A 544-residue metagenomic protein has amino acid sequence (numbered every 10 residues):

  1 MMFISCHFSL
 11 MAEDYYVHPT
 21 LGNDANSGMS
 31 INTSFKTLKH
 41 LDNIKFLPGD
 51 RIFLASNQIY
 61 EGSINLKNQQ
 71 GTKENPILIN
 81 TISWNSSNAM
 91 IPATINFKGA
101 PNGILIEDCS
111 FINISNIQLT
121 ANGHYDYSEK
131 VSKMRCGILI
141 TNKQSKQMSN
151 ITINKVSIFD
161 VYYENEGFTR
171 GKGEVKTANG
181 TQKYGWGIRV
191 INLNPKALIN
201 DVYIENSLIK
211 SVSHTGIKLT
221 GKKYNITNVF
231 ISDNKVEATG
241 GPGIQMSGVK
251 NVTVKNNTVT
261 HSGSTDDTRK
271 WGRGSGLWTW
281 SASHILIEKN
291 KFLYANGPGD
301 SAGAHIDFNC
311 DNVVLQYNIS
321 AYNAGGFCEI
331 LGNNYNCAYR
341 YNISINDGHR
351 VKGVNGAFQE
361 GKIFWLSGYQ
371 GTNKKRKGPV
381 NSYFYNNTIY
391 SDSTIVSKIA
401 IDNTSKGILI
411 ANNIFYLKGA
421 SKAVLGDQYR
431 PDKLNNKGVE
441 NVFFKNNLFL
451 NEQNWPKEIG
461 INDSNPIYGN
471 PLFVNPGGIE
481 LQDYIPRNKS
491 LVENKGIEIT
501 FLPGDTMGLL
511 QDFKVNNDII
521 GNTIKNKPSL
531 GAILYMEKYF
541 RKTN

Functional and structural regions predicted by a protein language model:
M1-E13: Bacterial Sec-dependent N-terminal signal peptides
E13, L47-R51, K406: Loop/turn elements at helix/coil->beta-strand transitions in domains of secreted/extracellular proteins
V17, I79, F473-V474, V492-N494 (+1 more regions): Bulky hydrophobic/aromatic "packing anchor" residues in well-ordered structure
P19-A55, I59-E61, N65, S490 (+2 more regions): Acidic Gly/Asp/Thr-rich repetitive segments characteristic of extracellular carbohydrate-active and adhesion proteins
T20-A25, N57-I59, I82-S87, A420 (+3 more regions): Acidic glycine-/aspartate-rich tracts in secreted/extracellular proteins
I44-I95, L105-Q118, K143-S157: Beta-solenoid repeat scaffold
S63, K98-L105, T120-M148, F159-D201 (+2 more regions): Glycine- and acidic/polar-rich repeat regions and solenoidal domains
P456, L481-D483, S490-N544: Surface beta-loop-beta hairpin patches that serve as ligand-binding interfaces in beta-rich domains
